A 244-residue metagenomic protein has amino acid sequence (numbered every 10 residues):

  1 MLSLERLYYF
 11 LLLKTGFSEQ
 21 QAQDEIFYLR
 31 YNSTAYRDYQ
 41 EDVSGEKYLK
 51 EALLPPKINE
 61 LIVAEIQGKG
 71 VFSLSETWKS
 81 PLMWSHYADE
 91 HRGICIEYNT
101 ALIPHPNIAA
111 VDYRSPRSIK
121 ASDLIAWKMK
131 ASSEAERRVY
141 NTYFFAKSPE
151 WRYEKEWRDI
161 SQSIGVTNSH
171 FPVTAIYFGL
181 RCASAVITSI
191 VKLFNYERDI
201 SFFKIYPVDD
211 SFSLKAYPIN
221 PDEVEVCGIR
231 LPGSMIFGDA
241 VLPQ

Functional and structural regions predicted by a protein language model:
M1-Q244: Partner-binding and oligomerization surfaces adjacent to conserved cores of proteins that assemble macromolecular
